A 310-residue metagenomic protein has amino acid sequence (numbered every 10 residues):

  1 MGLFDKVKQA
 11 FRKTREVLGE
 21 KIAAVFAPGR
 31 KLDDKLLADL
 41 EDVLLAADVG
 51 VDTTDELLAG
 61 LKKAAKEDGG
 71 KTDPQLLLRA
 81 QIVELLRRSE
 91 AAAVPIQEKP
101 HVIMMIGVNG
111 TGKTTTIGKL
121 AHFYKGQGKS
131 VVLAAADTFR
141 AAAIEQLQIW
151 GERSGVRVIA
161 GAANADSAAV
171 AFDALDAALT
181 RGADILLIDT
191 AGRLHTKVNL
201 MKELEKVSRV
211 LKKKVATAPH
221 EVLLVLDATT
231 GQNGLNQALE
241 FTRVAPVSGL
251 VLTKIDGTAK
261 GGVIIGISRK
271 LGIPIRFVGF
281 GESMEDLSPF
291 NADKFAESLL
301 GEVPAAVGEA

Functional and structural regions predicted by a protein language model:
M1-K8, A64: Compositionally biased, charge-rich terminal segments
A10, T14, A245: Surface-exposed, interaction-prone regions with an acidic/low-complexity signature
K13, V17-T138, A142-N164, A169-I188: Primarily NTPase-proximal linker/entry elements flanking Walker-type ATP/GTP-binding cores
I106-G107, D189, V225, G279: Short beta-strand segments
Q146, D166-R181, H195-P304: Conserved catalytic-core segment of NTP-binding enzymes
A191-R193: Short glycine-rich anion-binding loops that position phosphate/pyrophosphate groups of nucleotides and phosphorylated
E309-A310: Long, amphipathic alpha-helical stalk/connector segments used for oligomerization, subunit docking, or mechanical
